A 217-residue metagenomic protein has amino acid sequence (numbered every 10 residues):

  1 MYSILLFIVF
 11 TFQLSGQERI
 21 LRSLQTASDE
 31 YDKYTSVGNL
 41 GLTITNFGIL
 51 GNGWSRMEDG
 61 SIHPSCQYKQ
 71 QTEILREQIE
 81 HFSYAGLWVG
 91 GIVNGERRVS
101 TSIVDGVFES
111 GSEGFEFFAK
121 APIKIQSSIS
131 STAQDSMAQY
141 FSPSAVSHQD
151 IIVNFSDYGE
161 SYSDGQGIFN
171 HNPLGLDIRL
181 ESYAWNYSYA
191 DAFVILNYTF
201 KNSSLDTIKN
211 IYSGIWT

Functional and structural regions predicted by a protein language model:
M1-I20: Bacterial Sec-dependent N-terminal signal peptides
Q17-T217: A long-range scaffold signal marking pre-active-site subdomains of enzyme folds
